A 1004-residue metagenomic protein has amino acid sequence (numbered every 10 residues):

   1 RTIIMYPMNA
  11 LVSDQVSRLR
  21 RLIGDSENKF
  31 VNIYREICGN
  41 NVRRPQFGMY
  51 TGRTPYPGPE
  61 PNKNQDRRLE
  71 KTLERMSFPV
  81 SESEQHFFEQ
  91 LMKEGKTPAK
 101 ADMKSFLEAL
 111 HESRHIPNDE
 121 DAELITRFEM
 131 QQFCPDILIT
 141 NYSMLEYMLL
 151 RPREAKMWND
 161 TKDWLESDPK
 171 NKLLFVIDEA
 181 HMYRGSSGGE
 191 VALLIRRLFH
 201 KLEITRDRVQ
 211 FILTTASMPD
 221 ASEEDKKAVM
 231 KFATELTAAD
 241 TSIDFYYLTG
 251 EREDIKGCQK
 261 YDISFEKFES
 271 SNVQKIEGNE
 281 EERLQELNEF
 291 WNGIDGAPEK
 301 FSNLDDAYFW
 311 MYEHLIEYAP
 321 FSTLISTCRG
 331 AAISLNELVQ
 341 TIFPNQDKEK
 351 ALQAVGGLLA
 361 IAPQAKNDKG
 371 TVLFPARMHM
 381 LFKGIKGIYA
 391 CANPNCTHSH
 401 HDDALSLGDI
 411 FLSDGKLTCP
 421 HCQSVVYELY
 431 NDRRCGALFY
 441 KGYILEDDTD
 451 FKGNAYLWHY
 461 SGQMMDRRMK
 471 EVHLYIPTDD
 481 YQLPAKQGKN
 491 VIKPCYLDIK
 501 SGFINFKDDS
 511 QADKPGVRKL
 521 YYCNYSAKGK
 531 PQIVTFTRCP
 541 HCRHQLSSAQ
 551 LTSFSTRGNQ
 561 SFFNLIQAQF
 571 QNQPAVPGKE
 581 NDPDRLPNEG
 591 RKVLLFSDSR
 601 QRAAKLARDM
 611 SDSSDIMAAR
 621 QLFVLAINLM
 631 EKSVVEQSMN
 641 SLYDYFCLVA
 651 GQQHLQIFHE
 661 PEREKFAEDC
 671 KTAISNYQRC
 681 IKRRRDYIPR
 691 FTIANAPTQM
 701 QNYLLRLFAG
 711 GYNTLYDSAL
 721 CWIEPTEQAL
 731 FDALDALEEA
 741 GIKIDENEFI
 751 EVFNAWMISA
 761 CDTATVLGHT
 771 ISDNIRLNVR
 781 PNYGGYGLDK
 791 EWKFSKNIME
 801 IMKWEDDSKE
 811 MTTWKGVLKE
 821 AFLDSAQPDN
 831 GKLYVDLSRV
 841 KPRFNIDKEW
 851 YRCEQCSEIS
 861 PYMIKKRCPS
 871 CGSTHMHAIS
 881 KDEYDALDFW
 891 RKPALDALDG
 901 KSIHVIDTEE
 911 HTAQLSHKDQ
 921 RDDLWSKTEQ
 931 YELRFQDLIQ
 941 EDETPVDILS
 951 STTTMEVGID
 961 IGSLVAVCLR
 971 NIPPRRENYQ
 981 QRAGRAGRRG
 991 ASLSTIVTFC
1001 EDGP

Functional and structural regions predicted by a protein language model:
T2-F30, G48-P61, S143-Y147, S187 (+1 more regions): Conserved Walker A/P-loop ATP-binding site and its immediately adjacent core in helicase/helicase-like ATPase domains
M8-A10, E179-G189, L198-D225: Conserved helicase ATPase motor motifs in RecA-like P-loop NTPase domains
M49-G52, E60-K93, T97-K100, K104-S105 (+10 more regions): Charged, low-complexity interaction segments
L138, S143-Y147, R153-K201: SF2 helicase catalytic motif II
N393-H401, H421-V425, R434-A437, H541-S547 (+2 more regions): Short Cys/His-rich local motifs and their 1-3 flanking residues in nucleic-acid-associated proteins and small
L949-L964, A983-G987: SF2 helicase motor core recognition
M955-I972, S994-V997: A short beta-strand element within the Helicase C-terminal
R985-P1004: Conserved segment of the helicase C-terminal RecA-like domain
